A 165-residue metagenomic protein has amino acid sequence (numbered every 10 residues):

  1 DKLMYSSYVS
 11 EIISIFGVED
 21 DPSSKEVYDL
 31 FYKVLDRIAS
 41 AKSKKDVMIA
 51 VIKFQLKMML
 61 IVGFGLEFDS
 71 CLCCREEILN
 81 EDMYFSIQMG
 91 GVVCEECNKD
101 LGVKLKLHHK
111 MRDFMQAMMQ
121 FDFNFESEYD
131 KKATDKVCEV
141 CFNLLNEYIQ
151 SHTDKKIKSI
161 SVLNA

Functional and structural regions predicted by a protein language model:
D1-A165: Non-catalytic alpha-helical scaffolds and adjoining flexible linkers that form interface surfaces for assembly
